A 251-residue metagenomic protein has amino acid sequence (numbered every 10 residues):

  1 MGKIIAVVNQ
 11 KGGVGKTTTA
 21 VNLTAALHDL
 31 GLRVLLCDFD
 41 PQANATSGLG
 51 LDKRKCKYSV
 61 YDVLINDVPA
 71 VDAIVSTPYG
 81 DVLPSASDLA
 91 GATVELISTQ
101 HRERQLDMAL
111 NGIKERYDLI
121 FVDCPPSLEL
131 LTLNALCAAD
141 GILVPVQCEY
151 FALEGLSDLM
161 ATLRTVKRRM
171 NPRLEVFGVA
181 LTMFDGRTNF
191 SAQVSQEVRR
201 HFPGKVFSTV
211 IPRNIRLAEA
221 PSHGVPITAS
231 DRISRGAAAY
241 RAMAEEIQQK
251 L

Functional and structural regions predicted by a protein language model:
M1-L251: P-loop NTP-binding core
